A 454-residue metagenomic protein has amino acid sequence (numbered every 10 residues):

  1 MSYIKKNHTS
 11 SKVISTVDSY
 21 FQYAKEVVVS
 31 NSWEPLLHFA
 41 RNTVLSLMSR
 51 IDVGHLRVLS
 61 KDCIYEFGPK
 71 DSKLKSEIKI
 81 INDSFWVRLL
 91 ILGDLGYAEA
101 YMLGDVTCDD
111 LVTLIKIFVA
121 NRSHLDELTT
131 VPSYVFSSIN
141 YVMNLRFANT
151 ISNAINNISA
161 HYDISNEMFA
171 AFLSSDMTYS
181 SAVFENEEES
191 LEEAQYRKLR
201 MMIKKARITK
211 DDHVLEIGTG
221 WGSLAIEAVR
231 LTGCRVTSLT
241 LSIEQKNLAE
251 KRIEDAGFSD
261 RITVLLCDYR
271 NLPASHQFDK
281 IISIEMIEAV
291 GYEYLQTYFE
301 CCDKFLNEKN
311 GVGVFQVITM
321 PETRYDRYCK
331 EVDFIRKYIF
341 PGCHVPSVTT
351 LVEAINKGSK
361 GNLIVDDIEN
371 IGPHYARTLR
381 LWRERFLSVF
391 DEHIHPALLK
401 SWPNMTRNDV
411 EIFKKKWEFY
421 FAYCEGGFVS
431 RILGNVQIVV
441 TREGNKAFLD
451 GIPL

Functional and structural regions predicted by a protein language model:
S2-Q195, M201-K204: Feature captures hydrophobic
K210-G220: Conserved class I S-adenosyl-L-methionine
W221-T232: Conserved SAM-binding loop of SAM-dependent methyltransferases across substrates and taxa, primarily the Class I
R235-T240: Conserved SAM-binding motif I beta-strand of class I
A249-E250: Conserved SAM-binding loop
R270-I281: A short acidic, Gly/Pro-enriched loop at the edge of an enzyme's catalytic core that lines a small-molecule cofactor
Q296-G311: A short glycine-rich, Lys/Arg-flanked "PGG" loop and its adjoining helix->strand segment in the class I
I318-L454: Substrate-binding/catalytic lobe of Class I Rossmann-like enzymes that use SAM or dcSAM, i.e., the mid-to-C-terminal
